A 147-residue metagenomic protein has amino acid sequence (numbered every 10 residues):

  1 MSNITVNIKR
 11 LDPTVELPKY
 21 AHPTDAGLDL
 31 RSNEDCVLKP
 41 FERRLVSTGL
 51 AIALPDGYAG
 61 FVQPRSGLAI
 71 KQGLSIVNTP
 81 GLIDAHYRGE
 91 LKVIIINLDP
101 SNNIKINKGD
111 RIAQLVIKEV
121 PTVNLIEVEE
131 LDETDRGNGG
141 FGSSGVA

Functional and structural regions predicted by a protein language model:
M1-A147: DUTPase catalytic domain/fold
